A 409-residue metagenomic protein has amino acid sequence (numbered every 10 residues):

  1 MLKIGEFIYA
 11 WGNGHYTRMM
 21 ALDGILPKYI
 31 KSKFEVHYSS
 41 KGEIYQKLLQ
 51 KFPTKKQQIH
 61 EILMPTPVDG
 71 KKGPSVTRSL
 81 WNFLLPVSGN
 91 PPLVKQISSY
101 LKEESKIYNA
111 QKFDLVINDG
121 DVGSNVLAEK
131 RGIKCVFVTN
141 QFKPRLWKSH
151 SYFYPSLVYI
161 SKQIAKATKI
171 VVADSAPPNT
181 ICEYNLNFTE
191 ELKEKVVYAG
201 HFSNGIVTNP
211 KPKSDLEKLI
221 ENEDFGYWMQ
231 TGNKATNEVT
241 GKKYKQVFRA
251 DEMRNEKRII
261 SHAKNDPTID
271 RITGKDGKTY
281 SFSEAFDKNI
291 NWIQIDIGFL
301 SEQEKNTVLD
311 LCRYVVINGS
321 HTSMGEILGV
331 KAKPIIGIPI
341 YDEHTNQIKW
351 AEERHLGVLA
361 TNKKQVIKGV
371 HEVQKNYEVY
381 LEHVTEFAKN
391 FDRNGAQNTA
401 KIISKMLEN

Functional and structural regions predicted by a protein language model:
F7-M20, A235-E238: A short, glycine/small-residue-rich beta-strand->loop->alpha-helix junction that serves as a flexible
I25, S32-K95: Conserved nucleotide-sugar phosphate-binding/catalytic loop shared by glycosyltransferases and other
V76-N118, V122: Conserved nucleotide-sugar donor-binding subdomain of glycosyltransferases
V116-D119, E302-Q347: A donor-sugar binding/catalytic signature common to diverse glycosyltransferases and related nucleotide-sugar
R131-H201: Active-site-proximal region of nucleotide-activated glycan assembly enzymes, centered on histidine/acidic-rich loops
N204-Y314, T345: Donor-nucleotide binding loops and adjacent catalytic segments primarily of GT-B fold Leloir glycosyltransferases
V358, K363, G369-F387, N409: Conserved donor-nucleotide binding/catalytic region of nucleotide-linked donor-dependent transferases
N390-N409: C-terminal alpha-helical cap of glycosyltransferases
